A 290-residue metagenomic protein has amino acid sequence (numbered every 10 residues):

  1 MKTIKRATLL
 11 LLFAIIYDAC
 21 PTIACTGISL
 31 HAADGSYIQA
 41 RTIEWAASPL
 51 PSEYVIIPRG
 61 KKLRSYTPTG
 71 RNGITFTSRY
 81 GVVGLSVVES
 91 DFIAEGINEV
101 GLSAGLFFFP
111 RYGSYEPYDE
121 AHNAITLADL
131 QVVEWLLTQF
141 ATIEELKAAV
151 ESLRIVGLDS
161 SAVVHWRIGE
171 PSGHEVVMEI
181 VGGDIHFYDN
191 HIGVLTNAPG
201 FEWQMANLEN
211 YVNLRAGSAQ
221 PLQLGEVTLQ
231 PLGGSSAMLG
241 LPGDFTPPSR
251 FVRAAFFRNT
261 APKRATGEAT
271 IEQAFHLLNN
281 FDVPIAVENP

Functional and structural regions predicted by a protein language model:
M1-T8: Bacterial N-terminal signal peptides that target proteins for export
T8-D18: Bacterial N-terminal signal peptides
I23-I38, A46, P51-S52, L158-A162 (+2 more regions): C-terminus-biased signal that marks the final domain/tail of proteins
A24-A121, S160-A162: A contiguous strand-loop segment
H31-D34, N98-V100, E170-G173, E179-D184 (+1 more regions): Short acidic-glycine loop/turn motifs at beta-strand connectors
S48-P49, G113-Y115, V176-E179, H186-N190 (+1 more regions): Short helix/loop capping segments that flank catalytic or ligand/cofactor-binding pockets
H122-V156, S160, G267-H276: Proteins synthesized as precursors that undergo proteolytic processing into mature forms
S152-I185: Catalytic cofactor-binding cores of redox enzymes
